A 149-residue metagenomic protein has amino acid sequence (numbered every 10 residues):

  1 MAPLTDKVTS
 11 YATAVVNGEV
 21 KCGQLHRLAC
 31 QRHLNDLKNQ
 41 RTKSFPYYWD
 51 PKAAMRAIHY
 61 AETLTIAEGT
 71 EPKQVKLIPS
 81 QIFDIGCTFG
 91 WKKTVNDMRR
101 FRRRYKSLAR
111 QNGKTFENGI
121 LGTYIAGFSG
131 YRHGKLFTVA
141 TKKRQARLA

Functional and structural regions predicted by a protein language model:
A2-A149: Phosphate/NTP-binding elements of NTP-utilizing enzymes
